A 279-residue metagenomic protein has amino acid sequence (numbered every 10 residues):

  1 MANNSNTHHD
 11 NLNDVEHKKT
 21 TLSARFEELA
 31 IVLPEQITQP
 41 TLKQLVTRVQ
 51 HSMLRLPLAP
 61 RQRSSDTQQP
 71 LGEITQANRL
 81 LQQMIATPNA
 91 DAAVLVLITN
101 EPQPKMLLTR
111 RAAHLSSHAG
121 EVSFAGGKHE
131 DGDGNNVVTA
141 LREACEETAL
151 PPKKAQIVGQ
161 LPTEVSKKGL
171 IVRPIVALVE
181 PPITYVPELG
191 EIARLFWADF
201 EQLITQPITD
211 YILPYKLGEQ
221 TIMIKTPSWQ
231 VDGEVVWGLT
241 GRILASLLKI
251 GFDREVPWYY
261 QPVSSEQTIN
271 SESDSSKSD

Functional and structural regions predicted by a protein language model:
M1-S123, K128-E146, L150-Q160, E164-R173 (+2 more regions): N-terminal leader/linker segments that precede catalytic domains of diphosphate-processing enzymes
A149, E164-G169, T184-G190, Q202: Short, conserved, surface-exposed binding loops centered on an aromatic residue
G169-A177, P182, R194, E201-L203: Conserved active-site beta-strand-loop modules that form the wall/rim of enzyme catalytic pockets and either contain
P181, Q202, T209, V235 (+1 more regions): A broadly conserved detector of short glycine/acidic/proline-rich loop/turn motifs that flank catalytic sites and bind
P187-L217, T221-Q230: NUDIX/MutT-family hydrolases
